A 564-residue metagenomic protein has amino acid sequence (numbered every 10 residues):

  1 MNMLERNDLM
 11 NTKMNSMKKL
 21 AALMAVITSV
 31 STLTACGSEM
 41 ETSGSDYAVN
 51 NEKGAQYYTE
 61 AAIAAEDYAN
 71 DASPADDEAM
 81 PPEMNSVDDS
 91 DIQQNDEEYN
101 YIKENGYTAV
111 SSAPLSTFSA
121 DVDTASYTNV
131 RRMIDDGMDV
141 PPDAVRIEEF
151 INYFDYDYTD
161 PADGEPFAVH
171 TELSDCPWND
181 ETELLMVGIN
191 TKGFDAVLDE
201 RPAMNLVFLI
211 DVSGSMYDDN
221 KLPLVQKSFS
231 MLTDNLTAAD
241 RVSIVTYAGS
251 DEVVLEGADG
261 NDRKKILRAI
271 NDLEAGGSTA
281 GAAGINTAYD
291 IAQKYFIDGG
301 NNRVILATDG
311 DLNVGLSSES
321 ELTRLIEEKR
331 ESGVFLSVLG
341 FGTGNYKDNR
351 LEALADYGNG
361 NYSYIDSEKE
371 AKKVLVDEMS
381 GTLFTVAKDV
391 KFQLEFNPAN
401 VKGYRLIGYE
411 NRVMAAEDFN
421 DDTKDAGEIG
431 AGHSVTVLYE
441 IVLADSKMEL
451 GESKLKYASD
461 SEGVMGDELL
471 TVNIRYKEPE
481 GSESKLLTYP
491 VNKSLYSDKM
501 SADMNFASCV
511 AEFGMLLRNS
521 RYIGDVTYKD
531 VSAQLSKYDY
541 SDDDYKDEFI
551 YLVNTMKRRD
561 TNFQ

Functional and structural regions predicted by a protein language model:
D8-A22: Bacterial N-terminal signal peptides that target proteins for export
A22-V30: Hydrophobic helical h-region of N-terminal Sec-dependent signal peptides in bacterial secretory/periplasmic proteins
S31-A35: C-terminal motif of bacterial Sec signal peptides marking the signal peptidase cleavage site
G37-A65: Short, low-complexity, disordered segments immediately C-terminal to signal peptides in bacterial exported proteins
G37-T42, V169-D389, M448-E462, I550-Q564: Exposed acidic/Ser/Thr-rich ligand/metal-binding surfaces
Y99-E183: Acidic/polar low-complexity segments with low predicted structural confidence
A109-S112, S116, T124-R131, Y409-T436 (+1 more regions): Long, acidic serine/threonine- and proline-rich intrinsically disordered regions
F335, Y357-D366, A371-H433: Polar, glycine-rich mid-to-C-terminal structural blocks that act as macromolecule-binding/assembly scaffolds
